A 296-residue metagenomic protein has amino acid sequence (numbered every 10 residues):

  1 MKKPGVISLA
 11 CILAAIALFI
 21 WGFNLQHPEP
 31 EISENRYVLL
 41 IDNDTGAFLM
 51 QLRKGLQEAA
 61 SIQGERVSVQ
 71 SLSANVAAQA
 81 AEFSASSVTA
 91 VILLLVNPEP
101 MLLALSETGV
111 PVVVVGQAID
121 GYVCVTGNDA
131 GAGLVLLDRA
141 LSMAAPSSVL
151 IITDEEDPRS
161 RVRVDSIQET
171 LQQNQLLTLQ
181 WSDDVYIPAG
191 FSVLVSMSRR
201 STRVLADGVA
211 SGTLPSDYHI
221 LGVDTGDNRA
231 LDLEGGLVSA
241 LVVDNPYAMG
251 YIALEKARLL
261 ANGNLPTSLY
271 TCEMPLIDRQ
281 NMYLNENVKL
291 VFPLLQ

Functional and structural regions predicted by a protein language model:
K2-I7, L18-G131: Alpha-helical recognition/docking segments in bacterial nutrient-uptake and carbohydrate-utilization systems
N24, A248, I252-Q296: Hinge/cleft segment of the Venus flytrap/periplasmic-binding protein
F48-Q63, A132-L136, P158-T178, V204 (+2 more regions): Short, solvent-exposed amphipathic alpha-helices that sit in or adjacent to ligand/effector-binding or catalytic
A60-A77, L150-I151, Q168-V185, V193: Short beta-strand elements in bilobed, periplasmic/extracellular small-molecule ligand-binding domains
V91-T108, L179-A230: Hydrophobic alpha-helical
V115-G116, V223, D244: Generic beta-sheet signal
C124-S148, D227-R229, D244-N262: Hydrophobic alpha-helical segments within soluble ligand-binding/sensing domains
T126, V149-P158: Short beta-strand->loop
